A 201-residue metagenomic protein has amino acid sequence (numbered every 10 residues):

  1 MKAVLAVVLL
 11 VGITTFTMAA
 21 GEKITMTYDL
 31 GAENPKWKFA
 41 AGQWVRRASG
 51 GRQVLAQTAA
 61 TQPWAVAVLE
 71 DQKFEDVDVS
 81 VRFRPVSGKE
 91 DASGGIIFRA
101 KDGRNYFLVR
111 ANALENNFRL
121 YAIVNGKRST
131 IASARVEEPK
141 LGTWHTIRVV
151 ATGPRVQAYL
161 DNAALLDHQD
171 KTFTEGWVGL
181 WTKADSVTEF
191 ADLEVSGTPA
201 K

Functional and structural regions predicted by a protein language model:
A6-T15: Bacterial N-terminal signal peptides
A20-A41, A191, K201: Extracellular carbohydrate-recognition regions
A32-P63: Extracellular glycan-recognition surfaces and repeat-rich motifs
A59-V124: Secretory/extracellular carbohydrate-interaction modules and structurally similar beta-sandwich "look-alikes"
V79-V81, G142-T152, V156-A158: Short tryptophan-centered beta-strand motifs in secreted/extracellular beta-sheet-rich domains of glycan-recognition
N125-T146: Short, aromatic/His-centered strand-loop micro-motif at the edge of beta-sheets
Y159-G179: Short, solvent-exposed beta-strand-to-loop segments that form ligand-recognition rims of beta-rich domains
E175-K201: Ligand-recognition surfaces built from glycine- and aromatic
